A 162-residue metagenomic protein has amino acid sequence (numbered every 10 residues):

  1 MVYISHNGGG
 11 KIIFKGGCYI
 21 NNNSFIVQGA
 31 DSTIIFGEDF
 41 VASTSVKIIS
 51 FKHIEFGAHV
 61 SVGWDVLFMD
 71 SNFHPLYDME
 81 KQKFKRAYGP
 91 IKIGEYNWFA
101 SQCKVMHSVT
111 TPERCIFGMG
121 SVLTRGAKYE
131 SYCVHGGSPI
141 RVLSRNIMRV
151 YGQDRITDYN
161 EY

Functional and structural regions predicted by a protein language model:
M1-Y3, N21-S24, K81-K83: Extracellular beta-strand/beta-solenoid scaffold signature
V2, G9-G10, G16, S32 (+5 more regions): The right-handed parallel beta-helix/beta-solenoid scaffold, focusing on the short coil/turn and N-cap positions
S5, K15, N21, V27-Q28 (+7 more regions): Feature marks extracellular polysaccharide-active and adherence modules
Y19-I20, F36-F40, L76, I93-G94: Generic signal for short, ordered secondary-structure residues within or immediately flanking folded domains
I26-Q28, T33-I34, F40-A42, V46 (+4 more regions): Eukaryote-skewed repeat-based solenoidal scaffolds used as protein-protein interaction platforms, primarily
F56, V62-Y162: Glycine-rich hexapeptide-repeat left-handed beta-helix
